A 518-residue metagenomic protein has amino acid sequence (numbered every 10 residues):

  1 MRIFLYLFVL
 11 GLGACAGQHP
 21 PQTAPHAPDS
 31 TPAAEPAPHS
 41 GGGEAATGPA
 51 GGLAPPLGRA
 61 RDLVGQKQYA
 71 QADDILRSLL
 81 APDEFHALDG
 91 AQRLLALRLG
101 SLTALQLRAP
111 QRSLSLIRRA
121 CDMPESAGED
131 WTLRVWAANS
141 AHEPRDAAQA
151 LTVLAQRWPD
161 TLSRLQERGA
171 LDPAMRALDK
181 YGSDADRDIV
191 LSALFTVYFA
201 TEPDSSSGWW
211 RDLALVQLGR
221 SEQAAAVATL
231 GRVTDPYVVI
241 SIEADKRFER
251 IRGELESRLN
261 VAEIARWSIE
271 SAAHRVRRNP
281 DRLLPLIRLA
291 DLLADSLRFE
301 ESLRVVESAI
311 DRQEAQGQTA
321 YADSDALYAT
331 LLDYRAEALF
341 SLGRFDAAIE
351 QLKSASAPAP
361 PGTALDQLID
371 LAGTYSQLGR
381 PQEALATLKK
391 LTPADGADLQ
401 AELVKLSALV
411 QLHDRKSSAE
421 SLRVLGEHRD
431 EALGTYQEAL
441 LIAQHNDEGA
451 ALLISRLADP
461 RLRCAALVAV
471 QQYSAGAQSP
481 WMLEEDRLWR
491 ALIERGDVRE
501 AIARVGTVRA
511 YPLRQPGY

Functional and structural regions predicted by a protein language model:
G13-A14: C-terminal motif of bacterial Sec signal peptides marking the signal peptidase cleavage site
E44-G48, L80-L88, R118-S126, V153-L162 (+10 more regions): Solenoid-like repeat scaffolds
P49-G58, L88-L97, P124-L133, T161-M175 (+8 more regions): Generic helix N-cap/helix-start motif at coil->alpha-helix transitions
R61, L102, W136, L215 (+5 more regions): Residue-level recognition of tetratricopeptide repeat
V64-S78, L105-I117, N139-V153, L178-A193 (+6 more regions): Helix-turn-helix repeat elements of alpha-solenoid scaffolds
D73, R77-S207, D212-L213: Post-signal peptide N-terminal segment of secreted/secretory-pathway proteins
L365-G379, K389-R423: Alpha-helical adaptor scaffolds
L433-Y518: Long, ordered, amphipathic alpha-helical scaffolds
